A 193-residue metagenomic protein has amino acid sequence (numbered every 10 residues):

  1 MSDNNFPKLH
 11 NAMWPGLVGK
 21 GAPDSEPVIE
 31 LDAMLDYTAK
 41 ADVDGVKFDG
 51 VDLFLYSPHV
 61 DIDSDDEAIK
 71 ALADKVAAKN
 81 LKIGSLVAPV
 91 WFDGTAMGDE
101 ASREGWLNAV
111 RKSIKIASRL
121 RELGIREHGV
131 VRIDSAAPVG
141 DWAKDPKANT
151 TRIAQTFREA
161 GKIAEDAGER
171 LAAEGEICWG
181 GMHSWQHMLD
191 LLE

Functional and structural regions predicted by a protein language model:
M1-E127, K147-T151, Q155-D166: N-terminal pre-domain/capping segments
P58-D61, F92-G94, P138-G140, I177-G181: Short, small-residue-enriched loops and turns at beta-alpha junctions that line or gate enzyme active sites
I62-D66, W142-K144, T150-A154, W179-E193: Distinct, well-ordered alpha-helical segments
A117-P146, A167-C178: Active-site groove signature of glycoside hydrolases
